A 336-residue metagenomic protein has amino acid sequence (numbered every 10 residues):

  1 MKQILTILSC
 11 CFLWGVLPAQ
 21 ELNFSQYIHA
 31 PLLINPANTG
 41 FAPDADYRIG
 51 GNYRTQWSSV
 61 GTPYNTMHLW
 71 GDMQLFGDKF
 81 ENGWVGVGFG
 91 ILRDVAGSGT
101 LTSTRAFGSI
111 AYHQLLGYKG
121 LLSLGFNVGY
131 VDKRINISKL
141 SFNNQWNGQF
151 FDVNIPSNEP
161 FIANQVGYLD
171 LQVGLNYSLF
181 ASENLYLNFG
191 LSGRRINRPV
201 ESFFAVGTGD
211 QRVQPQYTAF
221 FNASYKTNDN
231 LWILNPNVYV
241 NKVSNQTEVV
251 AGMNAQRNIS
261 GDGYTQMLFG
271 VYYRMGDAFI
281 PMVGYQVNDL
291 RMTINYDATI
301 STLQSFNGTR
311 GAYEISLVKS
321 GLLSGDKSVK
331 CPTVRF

Functional and structural regions predicted by a protein language model:
M1, A19-Q20: Absolute protein N-terminus
M1-I4, G117: Positively charged n-region of N-terminal signal peptides that target proteins for export
I4-L13: Sec-dependent N-terminal signal peptides
Q20-F336: Subset of outer-membrane beta-barrel
